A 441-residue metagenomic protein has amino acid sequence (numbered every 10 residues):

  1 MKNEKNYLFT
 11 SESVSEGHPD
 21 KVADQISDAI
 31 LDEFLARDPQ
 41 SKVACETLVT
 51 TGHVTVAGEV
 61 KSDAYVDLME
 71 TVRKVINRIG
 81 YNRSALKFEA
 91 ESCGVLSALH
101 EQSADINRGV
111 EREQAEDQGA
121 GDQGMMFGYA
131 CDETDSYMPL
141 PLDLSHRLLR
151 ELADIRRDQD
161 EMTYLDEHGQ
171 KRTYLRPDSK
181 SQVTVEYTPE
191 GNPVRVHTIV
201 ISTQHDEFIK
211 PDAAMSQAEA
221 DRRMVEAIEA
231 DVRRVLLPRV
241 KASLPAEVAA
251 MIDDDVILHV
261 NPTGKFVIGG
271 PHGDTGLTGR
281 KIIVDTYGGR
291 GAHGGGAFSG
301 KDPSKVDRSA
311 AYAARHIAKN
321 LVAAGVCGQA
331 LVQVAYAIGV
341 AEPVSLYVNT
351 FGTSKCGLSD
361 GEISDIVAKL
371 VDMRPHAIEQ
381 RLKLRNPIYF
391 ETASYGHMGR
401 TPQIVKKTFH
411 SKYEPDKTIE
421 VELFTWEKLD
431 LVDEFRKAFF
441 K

Functional and structural regions predicted by a protein language model:
M1-A44, Q159, V432, A438: N-terminal, positively charged regions that mediate nucleic acid binding
T10, E70, N77-Y81, A85-I268 (+3 more regions): Glycine-rich, mobile lid/loop segments that gate access to catalytic sites or pores
E12-V14, H18-A23, G119-T134, V267-A292 (+2 more regions): Conserved phosphate/anionic-ligand binding catalytic regions in large, soluble enzymes, centered on
E16-L35, A130-A153, K301-G325: Alpha-helical support elements that line or immediately flank enzyme active sites and cofactor-binding pockets
A44-D63, I338-E342: Short, charge-patterned binding micro-sites
T50, Q329, Y336-K441: Internal helix-turn-beta structural module
V54, Q159-N192, A324-I363: A structural-propensity feature for long, helix-poor, extended segments
I282, Y287-L331, E342-N349: C-terminal catalytic subdomain
